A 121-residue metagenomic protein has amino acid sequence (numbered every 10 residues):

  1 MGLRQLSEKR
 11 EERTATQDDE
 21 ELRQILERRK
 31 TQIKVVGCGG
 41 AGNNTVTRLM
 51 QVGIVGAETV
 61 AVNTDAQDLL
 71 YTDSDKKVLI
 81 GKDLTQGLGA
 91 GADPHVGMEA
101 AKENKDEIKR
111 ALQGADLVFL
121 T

Functional and structural regions predicted by a protein language model:
M1-T121: Tubulin/FtsZ superfamily GTPase core signature
